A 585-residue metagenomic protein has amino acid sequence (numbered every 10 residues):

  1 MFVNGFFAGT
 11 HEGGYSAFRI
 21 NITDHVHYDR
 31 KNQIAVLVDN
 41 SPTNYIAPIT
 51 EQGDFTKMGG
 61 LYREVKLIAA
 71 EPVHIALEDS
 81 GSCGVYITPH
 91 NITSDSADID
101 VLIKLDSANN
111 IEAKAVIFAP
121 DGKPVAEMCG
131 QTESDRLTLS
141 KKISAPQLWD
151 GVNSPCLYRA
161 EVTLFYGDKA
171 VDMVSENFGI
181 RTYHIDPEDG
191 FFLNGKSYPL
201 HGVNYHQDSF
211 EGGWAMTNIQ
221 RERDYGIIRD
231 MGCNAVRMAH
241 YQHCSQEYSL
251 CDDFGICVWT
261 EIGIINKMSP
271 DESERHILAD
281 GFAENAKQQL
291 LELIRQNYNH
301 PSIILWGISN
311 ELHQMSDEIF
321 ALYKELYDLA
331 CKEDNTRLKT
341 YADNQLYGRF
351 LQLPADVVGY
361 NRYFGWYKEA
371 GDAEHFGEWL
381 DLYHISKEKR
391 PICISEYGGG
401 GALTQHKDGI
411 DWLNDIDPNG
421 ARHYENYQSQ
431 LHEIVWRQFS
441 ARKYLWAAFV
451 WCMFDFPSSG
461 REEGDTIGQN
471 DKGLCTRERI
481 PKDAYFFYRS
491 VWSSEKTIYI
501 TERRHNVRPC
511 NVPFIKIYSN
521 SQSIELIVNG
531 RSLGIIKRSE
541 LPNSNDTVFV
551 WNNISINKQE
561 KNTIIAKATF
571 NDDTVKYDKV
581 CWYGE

Functional and structural regions predicted by a protein language model:
M1-S245, L250, F254-V258, Q289 (+6 more regions): Secreted/periplasmic carbohydrate-active enzymes, especially glycoside hydrolases
Y225-M231, A235-I480, A484-Y488, E495-F514 (+2 more regions): Substrate-binding/catalytic cleft of secreted carbohydrate-active enzymes, primarily glycoside hydrolases
